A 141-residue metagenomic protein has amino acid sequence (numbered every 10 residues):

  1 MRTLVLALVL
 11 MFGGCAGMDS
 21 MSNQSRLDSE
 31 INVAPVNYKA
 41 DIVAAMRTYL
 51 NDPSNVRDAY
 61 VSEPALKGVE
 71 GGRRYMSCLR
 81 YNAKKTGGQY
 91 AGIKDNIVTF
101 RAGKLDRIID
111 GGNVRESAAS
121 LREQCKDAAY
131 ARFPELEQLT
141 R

Functional and structural regions predicted by a protein language model:
M1-A7: Sec-dependent signal peptide recognition, specifically the positively charged N-region followed immediately by
M11-G14: C-terminal motif of bacterial Sec signal peptides marking the signal peptidase cleavage site
A16-R141: Cystatin/cathelin-like cysteine-protease inhibitor module
